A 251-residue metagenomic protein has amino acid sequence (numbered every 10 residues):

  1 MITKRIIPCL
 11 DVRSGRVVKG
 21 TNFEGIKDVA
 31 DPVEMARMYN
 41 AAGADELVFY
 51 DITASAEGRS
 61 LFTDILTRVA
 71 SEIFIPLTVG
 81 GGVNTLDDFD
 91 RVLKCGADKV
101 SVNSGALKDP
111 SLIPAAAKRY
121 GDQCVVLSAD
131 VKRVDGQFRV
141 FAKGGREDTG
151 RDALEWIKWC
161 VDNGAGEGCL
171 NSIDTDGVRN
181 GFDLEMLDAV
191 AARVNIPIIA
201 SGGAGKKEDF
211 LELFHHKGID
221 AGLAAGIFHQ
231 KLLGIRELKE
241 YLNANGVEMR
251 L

Functional and structural regions predicted by a protein language model:
R5-C9, E46, F74-T78, K99-S101 (+5 more regions): Structural preference for beta-strand elements that scaffold enzyme active sites
D11, Y39, L47, V79 (+6 more regions): Conserved, mostly hydrophobic/aromatic
V12-S14, V18-K19, A97-L170, D174-T175: Conserved anion-binding
E46-D64, S104, C169-N180: Glycine-rich, proline-tolerant flexible connector loops at the mouths of alpha/beta enzymes
T53, L61-Y120: Glycine/small-residue-rich loop that forms an oxyanion/phosphate-binding "nest" at active or ligand-binding sites
S60-T67, P110, G150-L154, N180-D188: Charged helix-capping and loop-helix junction motifs
I73, L77-G96, E185-A221: Catalytic cores of alpha/beta
R91-L112, S172-G177, G203-D209, K217-R236: Glycine-rich phosphate-binding active-site loops on the catalytic face of alpha/beta enzymes
